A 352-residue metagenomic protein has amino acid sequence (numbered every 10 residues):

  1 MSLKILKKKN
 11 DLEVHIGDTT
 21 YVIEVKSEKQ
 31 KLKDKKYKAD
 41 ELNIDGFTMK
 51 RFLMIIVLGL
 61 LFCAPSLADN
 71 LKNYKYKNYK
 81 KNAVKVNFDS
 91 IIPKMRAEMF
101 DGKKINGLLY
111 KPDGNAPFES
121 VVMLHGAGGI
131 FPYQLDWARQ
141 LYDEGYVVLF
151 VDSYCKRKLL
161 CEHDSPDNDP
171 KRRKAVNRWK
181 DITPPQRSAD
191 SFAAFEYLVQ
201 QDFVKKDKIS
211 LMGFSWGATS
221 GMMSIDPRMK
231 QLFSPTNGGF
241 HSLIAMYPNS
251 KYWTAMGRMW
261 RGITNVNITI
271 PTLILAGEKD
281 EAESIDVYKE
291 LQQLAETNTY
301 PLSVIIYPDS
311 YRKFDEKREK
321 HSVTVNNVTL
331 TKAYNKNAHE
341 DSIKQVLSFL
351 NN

Functional and structural regions predicted by a protein language model:
M1-K8, H15: A short acidic/basic microdomain associated with nuclease active sites
E13-I23: Active-site beta-strand-loop-beta-strand hairpin of nuclease catalytic cores that positions key catalytic residues
N70-N115: N-terminal cap/lid segment of alpha/beta-hydrolase-fold proteins
R96-L108, P117-Q201, R318-K332: Serine-hydrolase catalytic machinery in alpha/beta-hydrolase-like enzymes
T183-N267: Primarily recognizes the serine-hydrolase "nucleophile elbow" in alpha/beta-hydrolase and SGNH/GDSL folds
I268, I274-A276: Short beta-strand/loop motif that positions the catalytic acidic residue of the alpha/beta-hydrolase fold
E281-V287: Conserved alpha/beta-hydrolase "acid-adjacent" motif
T299-N352: C-terminal catalytic histidine-bearing segment of alpha/beta-hydrolase fold enzymes
